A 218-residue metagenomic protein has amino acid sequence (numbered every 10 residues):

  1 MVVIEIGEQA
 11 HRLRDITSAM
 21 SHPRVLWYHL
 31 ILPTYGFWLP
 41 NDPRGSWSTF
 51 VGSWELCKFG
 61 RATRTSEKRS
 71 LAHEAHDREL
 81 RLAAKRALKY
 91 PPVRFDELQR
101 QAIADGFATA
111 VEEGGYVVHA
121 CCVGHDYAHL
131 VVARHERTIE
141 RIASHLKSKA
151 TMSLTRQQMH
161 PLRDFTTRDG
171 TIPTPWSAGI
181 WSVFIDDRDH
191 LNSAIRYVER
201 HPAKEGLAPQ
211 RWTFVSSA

Functional and structural regions predicted by a protein language model:
M1-A218: Short catalytic/metal-binding and nucleic-acid-binding patches
